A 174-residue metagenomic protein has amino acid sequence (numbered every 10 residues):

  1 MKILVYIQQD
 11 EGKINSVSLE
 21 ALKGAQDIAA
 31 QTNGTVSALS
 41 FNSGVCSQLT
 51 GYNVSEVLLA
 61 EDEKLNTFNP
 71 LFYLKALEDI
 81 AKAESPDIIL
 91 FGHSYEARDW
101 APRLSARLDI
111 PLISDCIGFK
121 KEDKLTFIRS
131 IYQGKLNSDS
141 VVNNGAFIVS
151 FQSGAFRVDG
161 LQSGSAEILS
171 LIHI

Functional and structural regions predicted by a protein language model:
M1-I172: N-terminal glycine-rich FAD/FM-binding segment characteristic of electron-transfer flavoproteins
